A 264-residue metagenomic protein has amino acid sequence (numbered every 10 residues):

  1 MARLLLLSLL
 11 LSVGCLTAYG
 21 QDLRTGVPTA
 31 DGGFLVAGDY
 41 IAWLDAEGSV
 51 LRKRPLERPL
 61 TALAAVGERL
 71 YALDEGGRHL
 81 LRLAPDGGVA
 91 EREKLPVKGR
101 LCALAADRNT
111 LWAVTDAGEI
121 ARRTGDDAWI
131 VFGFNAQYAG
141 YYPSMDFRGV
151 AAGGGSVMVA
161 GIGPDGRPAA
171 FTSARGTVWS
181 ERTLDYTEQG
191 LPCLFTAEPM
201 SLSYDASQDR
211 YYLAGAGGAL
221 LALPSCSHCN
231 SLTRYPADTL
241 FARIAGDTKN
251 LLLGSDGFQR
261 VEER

Functional and structural regions predicted by a protein language model:
L4-G14: Sec-dependent N-terminal signal peptides
L16-R264: Residue-level hotspots at or immediately adjacent to binding/recognition sites across diverse folds
